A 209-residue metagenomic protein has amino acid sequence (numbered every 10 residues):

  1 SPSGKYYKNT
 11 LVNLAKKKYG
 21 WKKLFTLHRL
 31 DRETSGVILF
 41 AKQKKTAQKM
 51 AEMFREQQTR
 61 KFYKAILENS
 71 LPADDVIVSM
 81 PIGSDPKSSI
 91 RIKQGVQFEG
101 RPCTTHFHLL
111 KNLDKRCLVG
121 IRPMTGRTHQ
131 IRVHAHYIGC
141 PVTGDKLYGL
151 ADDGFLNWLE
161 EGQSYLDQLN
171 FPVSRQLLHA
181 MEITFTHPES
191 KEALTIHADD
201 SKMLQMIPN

Functional and structural regions predicted by a protein language model:
S1-N209: RNA pseudouridine synthases
